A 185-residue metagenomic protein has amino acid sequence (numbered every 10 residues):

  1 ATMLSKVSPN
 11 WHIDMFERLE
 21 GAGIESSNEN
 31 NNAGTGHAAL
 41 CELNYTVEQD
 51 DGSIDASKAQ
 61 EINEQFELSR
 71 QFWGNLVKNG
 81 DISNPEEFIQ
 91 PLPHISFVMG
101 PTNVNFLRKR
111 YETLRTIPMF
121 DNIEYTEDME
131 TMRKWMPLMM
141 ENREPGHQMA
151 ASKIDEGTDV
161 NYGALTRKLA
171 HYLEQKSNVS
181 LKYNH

Functional and structural regions predicted by a protein language model:
A1, F66-G74, T166-A170: Short, hydrophobic/amphipathic alpha-helical packing segments that form internal helix faces or helix-helix interfaces
A1, H12, A22, S180-H185: Short, intrinsically disordered, charge-balanced linker/junction segments flanking boundaries in proteins
S5-E29: Glycine-rich FAD pyrophosphate-binding loop
H12-D14, M140-G146: Active-site-adjacent bridging/hinge elements
F16, F97-V98, D155: Short hydrophobic segments within beta-strands
S27-N31, L138-N142: FAD-binding beta-loop-beta segment adjacent to the flavin cofactor pocket
A33-K134: Dinucleotide-binding Rossmann-like beta1-alpha1 core, especially the glycine-rich loop that anchors the ADP
H147-H185: Helical element adjacent to the flavin cofactor pocket in flavoenzyme catalytic cores
